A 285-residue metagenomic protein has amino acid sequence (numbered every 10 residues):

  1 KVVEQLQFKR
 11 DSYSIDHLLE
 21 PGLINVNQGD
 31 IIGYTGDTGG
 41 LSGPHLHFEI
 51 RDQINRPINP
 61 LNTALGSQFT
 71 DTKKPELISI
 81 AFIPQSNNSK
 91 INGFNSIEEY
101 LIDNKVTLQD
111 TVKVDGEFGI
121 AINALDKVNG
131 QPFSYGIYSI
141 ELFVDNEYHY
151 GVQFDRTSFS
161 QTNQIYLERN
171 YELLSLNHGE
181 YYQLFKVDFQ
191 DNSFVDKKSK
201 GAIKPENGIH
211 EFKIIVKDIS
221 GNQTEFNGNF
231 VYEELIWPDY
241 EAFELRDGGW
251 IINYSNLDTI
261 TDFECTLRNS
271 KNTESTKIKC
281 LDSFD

Functional and structural regions predicted by a protein language model:
V2-I24, E49-D126, G130-P132, S160-N170 (+1 more regions): Acidic, glycine-rich catalytic/binding loops that coordinate metals and/or anionic ligands
E4-P21, Y171-N207: Signal that preferentially marks extracellular ectodomain short beta-strand elements of beta-sandwich modules
L19-T35: Short, well-structured beta-strand-loop connectors
T70-T72, Y232-D239: Extracellular interdomain linker/stem segments of modular secreted and single-pass surface proteins
A121-K127, W250-L257: Short edge beta-strand/loop segments characteristic of extracellular beta-sandwich folds
F133-Y138: Short coil-to-beta strand junction motifs in C2/discoidin
K217-N222: Short, solvent-exposed loop/turn segments at the edges of extracellular beta-sandwich modules
